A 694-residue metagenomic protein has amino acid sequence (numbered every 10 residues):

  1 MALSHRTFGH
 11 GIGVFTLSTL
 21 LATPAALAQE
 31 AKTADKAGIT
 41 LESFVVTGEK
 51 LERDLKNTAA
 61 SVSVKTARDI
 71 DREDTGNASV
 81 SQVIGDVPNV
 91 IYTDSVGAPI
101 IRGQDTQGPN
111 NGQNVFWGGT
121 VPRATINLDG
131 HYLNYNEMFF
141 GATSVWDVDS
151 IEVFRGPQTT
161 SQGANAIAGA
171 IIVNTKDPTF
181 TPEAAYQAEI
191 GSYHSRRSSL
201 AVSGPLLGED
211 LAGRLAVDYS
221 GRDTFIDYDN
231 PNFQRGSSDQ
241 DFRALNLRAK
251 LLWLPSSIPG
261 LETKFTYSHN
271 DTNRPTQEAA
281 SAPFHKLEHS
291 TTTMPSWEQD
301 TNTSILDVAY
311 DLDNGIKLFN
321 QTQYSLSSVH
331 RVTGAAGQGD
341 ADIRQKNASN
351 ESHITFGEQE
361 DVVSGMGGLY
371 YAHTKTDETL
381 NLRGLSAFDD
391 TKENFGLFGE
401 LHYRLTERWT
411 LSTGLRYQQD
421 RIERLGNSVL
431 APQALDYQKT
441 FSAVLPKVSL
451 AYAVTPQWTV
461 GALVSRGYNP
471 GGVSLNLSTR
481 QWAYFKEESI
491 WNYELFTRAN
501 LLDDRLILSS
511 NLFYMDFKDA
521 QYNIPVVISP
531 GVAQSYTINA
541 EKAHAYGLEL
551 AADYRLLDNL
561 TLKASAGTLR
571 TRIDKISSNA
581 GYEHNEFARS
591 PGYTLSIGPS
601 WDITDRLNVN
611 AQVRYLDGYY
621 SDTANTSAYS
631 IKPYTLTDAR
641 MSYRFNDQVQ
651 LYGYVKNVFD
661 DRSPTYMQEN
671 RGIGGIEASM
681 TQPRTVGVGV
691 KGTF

Functional and structural regions predicted by a protein language model:
T33-G38, V45-V96, I100-I101, N111-N114 (+4 more regions): N-terminal plug
V80, P99-I100, V115, N127 (+4 more regions): N-terminal periplasmic accessory domains that precede and gate Gram-negative outer-membrane beta-barrel machines
P99, D271-H285, A372-L380, R421-G426 (+7 more regions): Surface-exposed extracellular loop regions of Gram-negative outer-membrane beta-barrel proteins, predominantly
Q113-G118, P122-R155: Short acidic/polar hinge/loop motifs at secondary-structure boundaries that mediate gating or recognition
E183-A185, I190-R222, I226-R274, N302 (+7 more regions): Transmembrane beta-barrel wall of Gram-negative outer-membrane proteins
D307-D311, I316-T333, A453, T459-S465 (+2 more regions): Membrane-embedded beta-barrel scaffold of Gram-negative outer-membrane proteins
L411, Y514, I538-A624, K691-T693: Gram-negative outer-membrane beta-barrel transporters
Y615-S621, S642-F694: C-terminal beta-signal and adjacent terminal beta-strands/loops of Gram-negative outer-membrane beta-barrel proteins
